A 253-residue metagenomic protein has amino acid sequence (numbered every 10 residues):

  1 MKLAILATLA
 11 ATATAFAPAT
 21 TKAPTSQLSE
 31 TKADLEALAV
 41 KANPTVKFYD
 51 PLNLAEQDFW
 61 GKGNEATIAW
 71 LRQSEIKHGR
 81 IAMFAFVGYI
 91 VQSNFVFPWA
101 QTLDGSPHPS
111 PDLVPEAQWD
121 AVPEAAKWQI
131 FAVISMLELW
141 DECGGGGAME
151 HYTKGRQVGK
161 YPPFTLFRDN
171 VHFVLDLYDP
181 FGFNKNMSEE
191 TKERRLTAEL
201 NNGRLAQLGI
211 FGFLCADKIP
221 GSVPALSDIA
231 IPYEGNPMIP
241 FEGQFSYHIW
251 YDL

Functional and structural regions predicted by a protein language model:
M1-T8: Sec-dependent signal peptide recognition, specifically the positively charged N-region followed immediately by
L3, T14-L253: Alpha-helical transmembrane segments and their helix-helix packing motifs
A10-T12: N-terminal signal peptide c-region/cleavage motif recognized by signal peptidases
